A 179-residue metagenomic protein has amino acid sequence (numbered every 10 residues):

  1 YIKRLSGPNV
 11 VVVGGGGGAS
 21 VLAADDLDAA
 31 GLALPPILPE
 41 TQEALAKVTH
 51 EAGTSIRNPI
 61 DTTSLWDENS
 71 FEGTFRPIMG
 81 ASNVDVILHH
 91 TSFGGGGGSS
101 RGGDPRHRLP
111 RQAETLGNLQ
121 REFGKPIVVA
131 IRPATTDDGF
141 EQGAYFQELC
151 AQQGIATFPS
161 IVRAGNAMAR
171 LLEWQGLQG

Functional and structural regions predicted by a protein language model:
Y1-V13, G18-P35, D104-G179: Peripheral docking tails and interdomain loops at the edges of cofactor- or intermediate-handling domains
S6-D104, R108: Short glycine-cluster motifs
